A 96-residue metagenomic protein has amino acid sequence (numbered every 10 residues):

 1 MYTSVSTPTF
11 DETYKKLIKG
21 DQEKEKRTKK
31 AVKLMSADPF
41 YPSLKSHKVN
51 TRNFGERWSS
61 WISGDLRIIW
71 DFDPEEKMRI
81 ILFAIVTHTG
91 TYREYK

Functional and structural regions predicted by a protein language model:
T3, E12-E25, I62-R67, D71-K96: Enriched for short, Lys/Arg-rich terminal
T9, T51-F54, T87: Residues that form or immediately flank small-molecule/cofactor binding pockets and catalytic motifs
T9-Y41: N-terminal first-folded block
L34-W61: A short, surface-exposed loop/turn module that caps and links secondary-structure elements
